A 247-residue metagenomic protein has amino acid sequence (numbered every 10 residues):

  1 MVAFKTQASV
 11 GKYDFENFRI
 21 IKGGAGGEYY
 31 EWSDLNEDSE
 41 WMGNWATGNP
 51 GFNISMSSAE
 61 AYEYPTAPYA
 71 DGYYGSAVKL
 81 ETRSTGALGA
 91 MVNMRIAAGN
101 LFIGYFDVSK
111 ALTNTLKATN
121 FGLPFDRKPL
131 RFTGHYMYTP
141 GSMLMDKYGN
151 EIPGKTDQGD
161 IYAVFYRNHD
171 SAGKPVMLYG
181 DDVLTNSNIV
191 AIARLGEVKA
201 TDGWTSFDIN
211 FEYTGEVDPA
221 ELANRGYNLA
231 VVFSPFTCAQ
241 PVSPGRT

Functional and structural regions predicted by a protein language model:
K5-T133, G154-Y166, A172-D208, E212-C238 (+1 more regions): Aromatic (Trp/Tyr/Phe) and Gly/Pro-enriched flexible surface segments
Y136-E151: Short amphipathic, basic-aromatic surface patches that mediate peripheral association with negatively charged
P140-L144, S171, A239: Gram-negative outer-membrane beta-barrel proteins
